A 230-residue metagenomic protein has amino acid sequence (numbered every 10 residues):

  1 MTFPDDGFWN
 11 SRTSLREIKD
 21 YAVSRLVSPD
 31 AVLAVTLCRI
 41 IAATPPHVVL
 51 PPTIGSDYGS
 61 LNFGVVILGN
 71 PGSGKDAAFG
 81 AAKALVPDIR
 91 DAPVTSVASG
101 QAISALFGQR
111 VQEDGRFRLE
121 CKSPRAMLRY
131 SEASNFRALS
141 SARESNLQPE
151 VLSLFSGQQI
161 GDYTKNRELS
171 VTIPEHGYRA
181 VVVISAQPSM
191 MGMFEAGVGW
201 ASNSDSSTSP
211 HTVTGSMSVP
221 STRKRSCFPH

Functional and structural regions predicted by a protein language model:
M1-H230: Phosphate-handling catalytic cores of nucleic-acid transaction enzymes
